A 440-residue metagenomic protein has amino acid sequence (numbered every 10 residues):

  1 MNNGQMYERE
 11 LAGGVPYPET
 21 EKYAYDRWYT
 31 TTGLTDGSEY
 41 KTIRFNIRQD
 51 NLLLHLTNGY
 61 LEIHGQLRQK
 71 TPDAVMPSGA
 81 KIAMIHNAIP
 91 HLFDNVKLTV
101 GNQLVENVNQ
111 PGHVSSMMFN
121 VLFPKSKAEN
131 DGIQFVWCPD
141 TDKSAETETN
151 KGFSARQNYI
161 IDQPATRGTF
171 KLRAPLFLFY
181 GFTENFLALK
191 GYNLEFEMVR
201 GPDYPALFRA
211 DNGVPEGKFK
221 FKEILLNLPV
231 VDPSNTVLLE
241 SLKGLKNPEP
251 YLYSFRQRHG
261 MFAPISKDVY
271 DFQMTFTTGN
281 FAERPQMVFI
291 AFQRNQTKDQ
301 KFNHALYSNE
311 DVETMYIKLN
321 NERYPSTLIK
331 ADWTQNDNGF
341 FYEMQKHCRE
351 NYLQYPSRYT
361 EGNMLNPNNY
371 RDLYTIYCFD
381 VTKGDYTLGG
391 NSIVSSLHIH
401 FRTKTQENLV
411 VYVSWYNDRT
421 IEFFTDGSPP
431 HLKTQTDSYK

Functional and structural regions predicted by a protein language model:
M1-K440: Short, low-complexity Pro/Thr/Gly
